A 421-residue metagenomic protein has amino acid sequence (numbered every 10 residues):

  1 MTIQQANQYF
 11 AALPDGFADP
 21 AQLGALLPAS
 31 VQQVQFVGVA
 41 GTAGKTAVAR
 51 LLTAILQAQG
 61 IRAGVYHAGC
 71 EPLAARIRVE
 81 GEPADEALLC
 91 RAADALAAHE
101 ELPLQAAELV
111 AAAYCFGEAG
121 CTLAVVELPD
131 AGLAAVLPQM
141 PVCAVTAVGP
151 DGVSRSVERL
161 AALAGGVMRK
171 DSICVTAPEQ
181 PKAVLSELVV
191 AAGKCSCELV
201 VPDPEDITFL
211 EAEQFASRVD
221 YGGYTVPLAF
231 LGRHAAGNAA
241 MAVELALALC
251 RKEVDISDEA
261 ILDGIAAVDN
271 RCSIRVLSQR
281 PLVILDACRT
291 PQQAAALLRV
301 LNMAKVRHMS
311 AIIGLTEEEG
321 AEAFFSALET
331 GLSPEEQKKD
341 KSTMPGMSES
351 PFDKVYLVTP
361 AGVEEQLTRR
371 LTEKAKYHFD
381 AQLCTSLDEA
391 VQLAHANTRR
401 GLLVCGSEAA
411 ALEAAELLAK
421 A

Functional and structural regions predicted by a protein language model:
M1-G41, V48, A54, A58-Q59: Short functional linear segments
F10, T42, A63, V125 (+8 more regions): Residue-level signal for inorganic ion chemistry
G24, Q32, A58-P141, V153-V157: ATP-dependent carboxylate-amine ligase catalytic core
Y66, T176-E179, A191-E213, A229-R233 (+6 more regions): Beta-strand->loop->alpha-helix junctions that form or flank phosphate-binding loops in nucleotide-handling enzymes
T122-L123, E127, V136-T225, A239-E259: Acidic, Mg2+-coordinating active-site environments of NTP-dependent enzymes
L123, L133-A144, V148-G152, R159 (+1 more regions): Nucleotide phosphate-binding/pyrophosphate-handling subdomain across enzymes that bind or process nucleotide phosphates
E179-S196, L282-V283, A323-G401: C-terminal helical cap/extension that packs against the catalytic core of soluble nucleotide-cofactor enzymes
A390-A419: A glycine-rich beta-strand to alpha-helix segment that forms a phosphate/ribose-binding loop at ligand/cofactor sites
